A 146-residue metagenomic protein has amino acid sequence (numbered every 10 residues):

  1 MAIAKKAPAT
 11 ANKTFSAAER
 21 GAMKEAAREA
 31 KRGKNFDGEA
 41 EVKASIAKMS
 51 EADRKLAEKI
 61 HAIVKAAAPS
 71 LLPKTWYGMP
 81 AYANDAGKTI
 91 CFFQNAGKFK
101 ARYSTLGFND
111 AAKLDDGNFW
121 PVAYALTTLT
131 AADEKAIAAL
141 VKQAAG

Functional and structural regions predicted by a protein language model:
M1-G146: Charge-dense, helix-prone N-terminal extensions
